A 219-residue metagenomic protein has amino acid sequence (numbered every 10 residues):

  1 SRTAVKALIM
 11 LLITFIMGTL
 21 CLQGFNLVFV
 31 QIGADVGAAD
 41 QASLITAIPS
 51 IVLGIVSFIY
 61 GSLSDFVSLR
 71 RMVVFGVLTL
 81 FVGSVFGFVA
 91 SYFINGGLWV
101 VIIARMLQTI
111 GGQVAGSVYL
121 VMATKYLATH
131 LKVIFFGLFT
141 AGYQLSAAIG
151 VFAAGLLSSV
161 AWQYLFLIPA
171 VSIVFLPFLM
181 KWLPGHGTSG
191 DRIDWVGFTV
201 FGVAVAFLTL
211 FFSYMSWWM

Functional and structural regions predicted by a protein language model:
K6-Y60, G116: Extracytoplasmic
I32-G33, L63-S64, A153-A161, F212: Interfacial helix-cap and linker-helix signal at transmembrane-aqueous boundaries of multi-pass secondary transporters
Q41, L131-L138: Cytoplasmic loop-to-transmembrane helix junctions
R70-V73, L80, V101: Primarily marks hydrophobic transmembrane alpha-helices of the MFS/SLC 12-helix fold
T79-N95: C-terminal ends and interior cores of transmembrane alpha-helices in multi-pass membrane transporters/permeases
L98-V114: Hydrophobic core of transmembrane alpha-helices in multi-pass small-molecule transporters, especially MFS/SLC-type
V114-L127: Intracellular juxtamembrane helix-capping segments at the cytosolic ends of symmetry-related transmembrane helices
V160-M219: Hydrophobic transmembrane-helix bundles of small-molecule transporters
